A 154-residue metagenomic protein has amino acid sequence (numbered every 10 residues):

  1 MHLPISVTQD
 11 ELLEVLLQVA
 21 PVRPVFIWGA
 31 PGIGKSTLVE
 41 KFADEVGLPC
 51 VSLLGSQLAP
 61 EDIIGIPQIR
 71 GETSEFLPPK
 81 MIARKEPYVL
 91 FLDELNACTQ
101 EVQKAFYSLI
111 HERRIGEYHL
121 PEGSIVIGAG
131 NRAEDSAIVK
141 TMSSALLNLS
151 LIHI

Functional and structural regions predicted by a protein language model:
M1-A30: Pre-Walker A (pre-P-loop) alpha-helix and adjacent loop at the N terminus of AAA/AAA+ ATPase modules, a conserved
P21-Q57: Walker A/P-loop
I27, I63, D93, F106 (+2 more regions): Conserved RecA-like P-loop NTPase ATPase core
I69-L90: Conserved alpha-helical scaffold flanking the Walker A/P-loop in AAA+ ATPase domains
E86-I110, V139-L146: Conserved AAA+/SF3 P-loop NTPase catalytic/coupling segment centered on the Walker-B
E101-P121, I125: Conserved catalytic/switch belt of AAA+ P-loop NTPases
I125-N131: Structural recognition of the conserved hydrophobic beta-strand(s) that form the central parallel beta-sheet of P-loop
I152-I154: Conserved small/polar residues in nucleotide/adenosyl-binding loops
